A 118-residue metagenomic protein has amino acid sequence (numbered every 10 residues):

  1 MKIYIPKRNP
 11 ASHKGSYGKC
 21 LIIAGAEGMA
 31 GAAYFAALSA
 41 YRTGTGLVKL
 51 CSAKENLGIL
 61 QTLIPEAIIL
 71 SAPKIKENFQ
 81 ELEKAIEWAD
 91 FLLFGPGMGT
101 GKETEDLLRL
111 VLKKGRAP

Functional and structural regions predicted by a protein language model:
M1-P118: Small-residue (G/A/S/T)-rich helix-start motifs and N-terminal tracts that mark the onset
